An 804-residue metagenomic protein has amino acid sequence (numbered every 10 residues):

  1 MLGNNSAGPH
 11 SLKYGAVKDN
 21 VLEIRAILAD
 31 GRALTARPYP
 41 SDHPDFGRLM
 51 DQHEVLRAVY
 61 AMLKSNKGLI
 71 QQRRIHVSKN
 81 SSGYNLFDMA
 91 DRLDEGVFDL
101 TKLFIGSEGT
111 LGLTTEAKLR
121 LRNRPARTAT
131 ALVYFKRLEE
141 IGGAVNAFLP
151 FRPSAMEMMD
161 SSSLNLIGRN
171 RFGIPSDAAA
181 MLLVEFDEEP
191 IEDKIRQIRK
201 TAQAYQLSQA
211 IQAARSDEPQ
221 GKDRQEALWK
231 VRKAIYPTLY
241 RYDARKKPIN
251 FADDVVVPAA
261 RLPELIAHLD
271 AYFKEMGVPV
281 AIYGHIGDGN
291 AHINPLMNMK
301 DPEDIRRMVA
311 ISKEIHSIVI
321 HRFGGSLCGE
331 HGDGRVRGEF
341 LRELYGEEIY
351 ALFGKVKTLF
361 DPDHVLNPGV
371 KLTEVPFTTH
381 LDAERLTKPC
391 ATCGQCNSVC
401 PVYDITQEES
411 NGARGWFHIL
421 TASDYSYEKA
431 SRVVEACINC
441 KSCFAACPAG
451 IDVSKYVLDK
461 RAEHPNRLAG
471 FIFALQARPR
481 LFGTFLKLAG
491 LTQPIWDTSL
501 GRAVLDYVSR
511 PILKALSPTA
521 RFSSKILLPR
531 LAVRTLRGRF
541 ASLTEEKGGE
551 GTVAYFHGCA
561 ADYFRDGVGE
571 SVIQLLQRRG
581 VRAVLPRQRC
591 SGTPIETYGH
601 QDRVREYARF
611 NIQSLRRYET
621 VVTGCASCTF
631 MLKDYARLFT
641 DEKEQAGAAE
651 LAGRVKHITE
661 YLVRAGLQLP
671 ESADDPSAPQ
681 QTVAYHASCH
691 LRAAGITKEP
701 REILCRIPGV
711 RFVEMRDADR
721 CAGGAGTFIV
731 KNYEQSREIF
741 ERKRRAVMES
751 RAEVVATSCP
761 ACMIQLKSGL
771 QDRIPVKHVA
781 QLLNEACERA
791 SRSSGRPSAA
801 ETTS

Functional and structural regions predicted by a protein language model:
M1-E140, A144, F148-R152, D363-T373 (+2 more regions): FAD-binding subdomain of flavoenzyme oxidoreductases
M1-L2, V97-L121, G284-N290, L327 (+4 more regions): Conserved phosphate/anionic-ligand binding catalytic regions in large, soluble enzymes, centered on
S82-N85, E157-F172, R215-K233, Y283-H292 (+11 more regions): A glycine-rich phosphate-binding loop feature that marks nucleotide/adenosyl-phosphate handling sites
L93-D94, T101-A310, I318, F323 (+1 more regions): C-terminal substrate-recognition/cap domain of FAD-linked oxidoreductases
Y242, E339-D382: Activity-critical C-terminal alpha-helical subdomain
D361, P368, V453-S804: Iron-sulfur cluster-binding electron-transfer modules in prokaryotic oxidoreductases
V365-P368, Q395-A422, A436-E463, M631 (+1 more regions): Iron-sulfur cluster-binding cysteine motifs and their immediate structural context in ferredoxin-like electron-transfer
E374-T392, H418-N439, Q735: Ferredoxin-like iron-sulfur electron-transfer modules
